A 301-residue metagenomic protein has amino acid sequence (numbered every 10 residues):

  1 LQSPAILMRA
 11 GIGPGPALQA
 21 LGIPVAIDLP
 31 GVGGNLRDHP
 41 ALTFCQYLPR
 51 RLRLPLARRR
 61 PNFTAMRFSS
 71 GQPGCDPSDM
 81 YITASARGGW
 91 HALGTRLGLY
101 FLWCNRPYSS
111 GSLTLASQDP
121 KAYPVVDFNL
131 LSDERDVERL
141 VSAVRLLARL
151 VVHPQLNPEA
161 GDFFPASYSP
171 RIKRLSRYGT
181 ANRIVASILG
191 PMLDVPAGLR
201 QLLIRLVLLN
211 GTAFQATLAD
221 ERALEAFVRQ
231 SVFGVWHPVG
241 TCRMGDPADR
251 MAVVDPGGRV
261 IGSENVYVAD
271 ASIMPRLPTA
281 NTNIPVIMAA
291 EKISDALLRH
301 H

Functional and structural regions predicted by a protein language model:
L1-A57, A116-Q118, D136, L140 (+1 more regions): Glycine-rich loop(s) and the adjacent beta-strand/alpha-helix scaffold that form part
Q2-A5, G13, P61, R135-S142 (+4 more regions): Generic recognition of stable, solvent-exposed alpha-helical segments in well-folded globular domains
I23-T43, N157-S176, A296-H301: Active-site-proximal substrate-binding core of FAD-dependent oxidoreductases
A41-N157, F164-G240, V268-A271, P275-L277: FAD cofactor-binding and catalytic pocket of flavoenzymes
R259-I261, N265: GST superfamily/GST-like fold recognition
R276-L297: A conserved FAD-binding loop/helix module that cradles the flavin
